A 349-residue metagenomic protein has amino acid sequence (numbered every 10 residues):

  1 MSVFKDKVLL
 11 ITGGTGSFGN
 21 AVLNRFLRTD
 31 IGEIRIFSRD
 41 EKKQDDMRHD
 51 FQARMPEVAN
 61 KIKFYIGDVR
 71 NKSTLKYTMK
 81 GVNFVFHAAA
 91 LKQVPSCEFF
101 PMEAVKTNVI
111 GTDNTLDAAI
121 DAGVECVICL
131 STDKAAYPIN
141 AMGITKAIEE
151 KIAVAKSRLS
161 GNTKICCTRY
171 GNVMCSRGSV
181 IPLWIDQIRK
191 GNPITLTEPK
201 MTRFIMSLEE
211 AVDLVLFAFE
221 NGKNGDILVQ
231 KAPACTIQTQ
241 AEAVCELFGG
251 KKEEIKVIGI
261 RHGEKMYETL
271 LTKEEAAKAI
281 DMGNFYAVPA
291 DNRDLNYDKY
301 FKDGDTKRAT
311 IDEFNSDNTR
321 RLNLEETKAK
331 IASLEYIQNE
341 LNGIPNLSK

Functional and structural regions predicted by a protein language model:
V3, K7, D121, K151-C175 (+1 more regions): Strand-loop microenvironment adjacent to phosphate/nucleotide-handling motifs in alpha/beta enzyme folds
K7-T29: N-terminal Rossmann NAD(P)H-binding glycine-rich loop of SDR-like oxidoreductase domains
D30-D46: Conserved glycine-rich Rossmann-like NAD(P)H-binding loop of the short-chain dehydrogenase/reductase
S38, Y65-I66, K106, E198 (+1 more regions): Conserved residues in the N-terminal Rossmann fold of short-chain dehydrogenase/reductase
D40, D50, D133, P233: Residues in the short beta-alpha loop(s) of Rossmann-like NAD(P)-binding domains
K63-F84: Conserved Rossmann-fold cofactor-binding substructure of NAD(P)-dependent oxidoreductases
F64, A104, I165-T168: Hydrophobic/aromatic anchor residues within beta-strands of the central parallel beta-sheet of Rossmann-like
F84-H87, L91-K151, A155: Conserved Rossmann-fold NAD(P)-dependent oxidoreductase catalytic core, especially the SDR/UDP-sugar
